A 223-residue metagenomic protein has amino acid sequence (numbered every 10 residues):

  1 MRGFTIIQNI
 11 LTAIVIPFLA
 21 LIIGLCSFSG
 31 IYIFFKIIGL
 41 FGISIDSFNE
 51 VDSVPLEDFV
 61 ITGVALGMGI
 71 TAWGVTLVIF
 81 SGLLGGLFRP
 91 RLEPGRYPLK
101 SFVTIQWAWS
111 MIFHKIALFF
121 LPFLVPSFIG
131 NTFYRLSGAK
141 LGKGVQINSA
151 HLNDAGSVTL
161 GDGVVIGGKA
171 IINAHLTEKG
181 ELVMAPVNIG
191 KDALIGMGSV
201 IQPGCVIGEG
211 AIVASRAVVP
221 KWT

Functional and structural regions predicted by a protein language model:
M1-R135: Terminal amphipathic alpha-helical/low-complexity segments used for targeting or macromolecular assembly
F133-L136, K140-T223: Structural signal for interior beta-strand "rungs" in well-ordered beta-sheet cores of soluble enzyme domains
